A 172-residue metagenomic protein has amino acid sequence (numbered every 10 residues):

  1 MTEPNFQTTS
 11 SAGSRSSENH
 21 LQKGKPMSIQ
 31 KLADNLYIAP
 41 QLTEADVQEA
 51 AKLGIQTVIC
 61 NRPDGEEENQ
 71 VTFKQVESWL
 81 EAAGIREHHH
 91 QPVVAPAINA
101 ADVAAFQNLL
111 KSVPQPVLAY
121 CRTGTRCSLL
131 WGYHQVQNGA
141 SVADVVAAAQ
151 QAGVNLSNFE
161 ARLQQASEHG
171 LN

Functional and structural regions predicted by a protein language model:
F6-G13: Compositionally biased, low-complexity segments
S17-P26: Short, Lys/Arg-enriched N-terminal segments with co-localized hydrophobic residues within the first ~10-30 amino acids
P26-Q41: Acidic/glycine-enriched edge-of-secondary-structure segments
Y37-L109: Cysteine-based protein phosphatase catalytic domain of the PTP/DSP
P63-G65, T123-R126: Short glycine-rich anion-binding loops that position phosphate/pyrophosphate groups of nucleotides and phosphorylated
Q107, K111-Q115, R122-T125, Y133-N172: PTP/DSP superfamily signal
